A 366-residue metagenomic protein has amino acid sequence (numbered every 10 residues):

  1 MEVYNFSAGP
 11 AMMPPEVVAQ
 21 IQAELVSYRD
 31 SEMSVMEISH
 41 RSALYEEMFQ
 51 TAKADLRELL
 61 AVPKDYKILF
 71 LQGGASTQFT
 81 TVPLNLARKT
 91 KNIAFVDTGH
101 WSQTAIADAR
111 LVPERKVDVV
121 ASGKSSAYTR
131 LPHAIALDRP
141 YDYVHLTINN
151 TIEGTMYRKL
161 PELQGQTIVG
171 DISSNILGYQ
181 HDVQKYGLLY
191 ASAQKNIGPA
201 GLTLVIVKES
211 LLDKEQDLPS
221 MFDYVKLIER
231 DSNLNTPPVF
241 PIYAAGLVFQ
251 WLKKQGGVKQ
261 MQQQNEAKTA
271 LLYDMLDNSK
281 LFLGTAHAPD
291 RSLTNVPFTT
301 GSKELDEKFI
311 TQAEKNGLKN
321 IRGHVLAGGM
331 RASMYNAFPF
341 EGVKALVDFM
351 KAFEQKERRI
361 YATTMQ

Functional and structural regions predicted by a protein language model:
E2-K53: A glycine-/small-polar-enriched, mobile loop at the entrance of the PLP active site in fold-type I
V3, K315, H324, M330-Q366: PLP-dependent enzyme catalytic core of the Aspartate aminotransferase-like
E32-Q78, N85, H100, D108: Conserved N-terminal alpha-helix of the aminotransferase class I/II PLP-enzyme fold
A87-Q103: Conserved PLP-anchoring active-site segment centered on the Schiff-base-forming lysine
A109, S122-I176: Active-site phosphate-binding strand-loop segment of PLP-dependent enzymes
V169, V183-Q194: Conserved active-site segment immediately N-terminal to the catalytic lysine that forms the internal aldimine
A193-Y273, H287: Active-site C-terminal subdomain of aminotransferase-like
F282-A313: Conserved PLP-binding catalytic core of the aspartate aminotransferase-like
